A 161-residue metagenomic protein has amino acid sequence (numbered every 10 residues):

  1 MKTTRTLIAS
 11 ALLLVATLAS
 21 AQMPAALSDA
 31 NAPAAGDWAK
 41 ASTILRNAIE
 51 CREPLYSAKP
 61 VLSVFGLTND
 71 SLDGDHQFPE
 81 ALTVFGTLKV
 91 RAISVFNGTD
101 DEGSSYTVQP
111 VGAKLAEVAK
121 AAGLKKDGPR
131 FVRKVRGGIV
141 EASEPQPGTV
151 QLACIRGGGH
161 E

Functional and structural regions predicted by a protein language model:
M1-A11: Bacterial N-terminal signal peptides that target proteins for export
L14-S20: N-terminal signal peptide c-region/cleavage motif recognized by signal peptidases
M23-I93: N-terminal secretory signal peptides
I44, P147-G148: Residue-level signal for mature regions of secreted extracellular proteins and peptides
V61-S63, S71, H76-V135: Long, charged/polar, surface-exposed segments that mediate recognition or autoinhibition
I139-P147, A153: Short, exposed beta-strand-loop hairpins at the edges of beta-sheets in extracellular/periplasmic proteins
G159-E161: Short, solvent-exposed mixed-charge patches
